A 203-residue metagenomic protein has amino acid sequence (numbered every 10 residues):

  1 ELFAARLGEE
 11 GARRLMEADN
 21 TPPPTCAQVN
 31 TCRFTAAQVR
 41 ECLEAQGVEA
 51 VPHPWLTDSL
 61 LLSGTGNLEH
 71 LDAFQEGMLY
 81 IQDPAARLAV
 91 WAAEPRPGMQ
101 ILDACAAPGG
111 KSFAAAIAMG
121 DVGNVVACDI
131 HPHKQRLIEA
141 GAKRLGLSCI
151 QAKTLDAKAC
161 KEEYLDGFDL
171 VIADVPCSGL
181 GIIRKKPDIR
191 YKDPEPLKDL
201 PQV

Functional and structural regions predicted by a protein language model:
E1-V203: S-adenosylmethionine
